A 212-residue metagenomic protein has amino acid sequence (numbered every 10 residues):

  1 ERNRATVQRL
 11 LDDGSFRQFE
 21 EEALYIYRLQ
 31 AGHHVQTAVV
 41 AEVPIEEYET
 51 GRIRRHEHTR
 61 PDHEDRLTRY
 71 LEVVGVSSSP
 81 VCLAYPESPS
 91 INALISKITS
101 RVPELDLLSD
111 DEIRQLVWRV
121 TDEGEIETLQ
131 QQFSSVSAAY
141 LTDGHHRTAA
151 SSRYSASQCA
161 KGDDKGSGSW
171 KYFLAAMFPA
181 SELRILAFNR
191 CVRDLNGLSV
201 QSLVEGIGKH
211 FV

Functional and structural regions predicted by a protein language model:
E1-V212: Surface-exposed, charge/polar-rich loops and edge strands
